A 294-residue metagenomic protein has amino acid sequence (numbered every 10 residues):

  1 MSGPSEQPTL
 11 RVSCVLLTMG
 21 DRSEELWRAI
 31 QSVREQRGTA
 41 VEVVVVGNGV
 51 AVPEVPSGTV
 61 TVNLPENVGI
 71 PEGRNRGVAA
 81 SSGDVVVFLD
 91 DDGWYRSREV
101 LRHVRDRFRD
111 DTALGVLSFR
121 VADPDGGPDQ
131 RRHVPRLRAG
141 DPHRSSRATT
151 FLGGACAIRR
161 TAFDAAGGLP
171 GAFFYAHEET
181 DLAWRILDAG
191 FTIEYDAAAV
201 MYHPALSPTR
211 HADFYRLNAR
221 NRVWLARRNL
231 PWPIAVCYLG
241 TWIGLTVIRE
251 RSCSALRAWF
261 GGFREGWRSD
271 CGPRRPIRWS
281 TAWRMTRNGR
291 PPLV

Functional and structural regions predicted by a protein language model:
M1-S32: N-proximal low-complexity "stem/linker" segments adjacent to membrane-targeting elements
Q31-A40: Short, acidic, metal-binding catalytic loop of nucleotide-sugar glycosyltransferases
L64-S81: Glycine-rich, basic loop-to-helix element that forms the pyrophosphate-binding segment of sugar-nucleotide handling
V86: Short aromatic/hydrophobic "clamp" motif used to bind/position activated sugar donors
R98-Q130: Conserved donor NDP-sugar-binding/catalytic core segment of glycosyltransferases
D123, A139-I158, T180, R210: A recurrent flexible, glycine/aromatic-enriched loop bordering the glycosyltransferase active site that acts as
T150-I158, A162-G167, A172-V200: A short, conserved alpha-helix in the catalytic core of glycosyltransferases
L217, W232-V294: Non-catalytic, C-terminal membrane-associated alpha-helical segments of glycosyltransferases
